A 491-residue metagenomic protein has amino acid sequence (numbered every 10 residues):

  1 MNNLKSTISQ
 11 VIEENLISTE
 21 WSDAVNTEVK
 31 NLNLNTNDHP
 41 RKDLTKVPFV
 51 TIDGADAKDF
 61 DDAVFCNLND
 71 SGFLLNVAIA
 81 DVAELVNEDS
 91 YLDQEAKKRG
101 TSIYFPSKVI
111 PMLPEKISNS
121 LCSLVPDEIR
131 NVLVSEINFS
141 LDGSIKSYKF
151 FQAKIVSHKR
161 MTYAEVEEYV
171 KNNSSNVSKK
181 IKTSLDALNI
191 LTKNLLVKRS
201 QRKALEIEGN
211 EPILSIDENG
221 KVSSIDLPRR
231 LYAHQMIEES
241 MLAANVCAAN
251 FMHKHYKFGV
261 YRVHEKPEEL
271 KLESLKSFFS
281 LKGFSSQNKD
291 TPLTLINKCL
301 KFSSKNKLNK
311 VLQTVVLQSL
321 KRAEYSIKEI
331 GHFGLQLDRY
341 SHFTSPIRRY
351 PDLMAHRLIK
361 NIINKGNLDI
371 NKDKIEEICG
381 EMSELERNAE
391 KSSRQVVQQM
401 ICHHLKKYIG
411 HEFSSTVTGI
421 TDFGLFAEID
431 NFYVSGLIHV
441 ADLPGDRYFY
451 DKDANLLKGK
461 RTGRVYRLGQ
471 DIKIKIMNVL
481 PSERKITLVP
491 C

Functional and structural regions predicted by a protein language model:
M1-P444, Y448, A454, G469-V489: Electropositive polyanion-binding surfaces
L456-G459: Short, membrane-exposed interhelical loops at transmembrane-helix boundaries
R461-G463, R467: C-terminal structured domains
